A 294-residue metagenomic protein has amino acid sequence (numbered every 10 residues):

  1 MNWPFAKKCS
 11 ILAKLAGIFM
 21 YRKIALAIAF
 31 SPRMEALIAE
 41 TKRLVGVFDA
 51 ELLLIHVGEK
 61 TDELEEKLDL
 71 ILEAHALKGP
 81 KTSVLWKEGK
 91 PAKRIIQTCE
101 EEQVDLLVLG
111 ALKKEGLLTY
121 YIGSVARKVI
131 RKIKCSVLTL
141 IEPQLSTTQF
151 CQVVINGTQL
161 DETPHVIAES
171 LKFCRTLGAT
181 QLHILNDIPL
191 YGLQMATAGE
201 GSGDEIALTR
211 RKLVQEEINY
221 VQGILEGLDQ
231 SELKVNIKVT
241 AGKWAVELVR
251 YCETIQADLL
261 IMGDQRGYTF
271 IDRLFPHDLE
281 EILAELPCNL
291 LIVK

Functional and structural regions predicted by a protein language model:
N2, A6, I11, L15-F19 (+5 more regions): Structural beta-alpha unit
K8, A16, I96-S146, R250-K294: Gly/Ser-rich helix-loop-strand patches that form or flank binding pockets for ribonucleotide-derived cofactors
L15-E65, G79, Q152-E205, G227-Q230 (+1 more regions): Small/aliphatic-rich secondary-structure junction motif
M34, E88, T119, T163 (+3 more regions): A conditional alpha-helix N-cap/helix-loop micro-motif detector
L37-E40, R94, E169, Y220 (+1 more regions): Well-ordered alpha-helical segments embedded in enzymatic catalytic cores
I38, T61-L70, V214-Q222: Short, surface-exposed alpha-helical segments at coil->helix boundaries
L53-I55, L85, V108, L138 (+5 more regions): Hydrophobic/aromatic beta-strand patches that form the interior of the parallel beta-sheet core in alpha/beta enzyme
D204-E216: A short acidic, glycine-rich active-site loop that binds or catalyzes chemistry on phosphate/adenosine moieties
